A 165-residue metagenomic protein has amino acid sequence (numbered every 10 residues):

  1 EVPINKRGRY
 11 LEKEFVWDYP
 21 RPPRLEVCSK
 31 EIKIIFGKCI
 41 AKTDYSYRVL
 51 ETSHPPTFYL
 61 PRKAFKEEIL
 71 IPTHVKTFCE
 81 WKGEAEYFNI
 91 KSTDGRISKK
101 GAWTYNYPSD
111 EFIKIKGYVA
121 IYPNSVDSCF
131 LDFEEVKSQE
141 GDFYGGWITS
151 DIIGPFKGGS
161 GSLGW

Functional and structural regions predicted by a protein language model:
E1-W165: Terminal leader/tail segments of proteins
